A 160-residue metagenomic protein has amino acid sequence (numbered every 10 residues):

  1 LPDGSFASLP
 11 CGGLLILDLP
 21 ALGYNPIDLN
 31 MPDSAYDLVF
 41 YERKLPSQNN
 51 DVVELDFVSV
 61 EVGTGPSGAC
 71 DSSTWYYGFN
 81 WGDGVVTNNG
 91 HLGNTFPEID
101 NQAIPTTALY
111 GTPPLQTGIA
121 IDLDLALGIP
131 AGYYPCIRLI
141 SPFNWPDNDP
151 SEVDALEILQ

Functional and structural regions predicted by a protein language model:
L1-S59, P66, C70-Q160: A domain-level signal for the mature, folded cores of soluble proteins
